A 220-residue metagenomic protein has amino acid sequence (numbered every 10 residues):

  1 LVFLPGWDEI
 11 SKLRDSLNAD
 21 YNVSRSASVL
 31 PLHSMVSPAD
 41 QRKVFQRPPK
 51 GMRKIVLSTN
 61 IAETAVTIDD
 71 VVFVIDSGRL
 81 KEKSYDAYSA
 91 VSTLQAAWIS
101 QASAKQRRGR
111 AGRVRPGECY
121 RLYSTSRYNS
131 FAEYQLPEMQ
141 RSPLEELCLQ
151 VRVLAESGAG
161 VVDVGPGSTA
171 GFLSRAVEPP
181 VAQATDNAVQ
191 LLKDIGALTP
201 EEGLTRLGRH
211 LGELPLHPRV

Functional and structural regions predicted by a protein language model:
L1-R219: P-loop NTPase motor module signature
